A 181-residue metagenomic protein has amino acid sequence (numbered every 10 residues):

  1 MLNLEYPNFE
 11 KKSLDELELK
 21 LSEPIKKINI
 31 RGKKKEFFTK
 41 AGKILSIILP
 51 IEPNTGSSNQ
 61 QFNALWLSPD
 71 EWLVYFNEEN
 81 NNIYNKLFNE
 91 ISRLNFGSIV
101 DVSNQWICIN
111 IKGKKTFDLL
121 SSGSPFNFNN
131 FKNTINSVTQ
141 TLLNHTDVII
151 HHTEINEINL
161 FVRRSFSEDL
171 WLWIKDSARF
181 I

Functional and structural regions predicted by a protein language model:
M1-I181: Basic, glycine/lysine-rich polyanion-binding surfaces/domains
